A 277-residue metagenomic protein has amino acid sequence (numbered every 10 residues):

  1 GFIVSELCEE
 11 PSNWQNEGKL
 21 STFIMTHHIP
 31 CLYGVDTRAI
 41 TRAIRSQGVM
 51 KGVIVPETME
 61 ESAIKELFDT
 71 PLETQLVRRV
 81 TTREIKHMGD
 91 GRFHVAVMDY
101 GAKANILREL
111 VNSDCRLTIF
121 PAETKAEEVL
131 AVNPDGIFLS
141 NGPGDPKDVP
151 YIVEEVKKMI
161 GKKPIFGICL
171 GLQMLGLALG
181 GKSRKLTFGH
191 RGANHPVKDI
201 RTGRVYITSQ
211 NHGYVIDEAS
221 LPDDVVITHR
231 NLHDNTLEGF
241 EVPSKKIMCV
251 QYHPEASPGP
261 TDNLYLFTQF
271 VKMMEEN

Functional and structural regions predicted by a protein language model:
G1-E127, A131-V132, P146, S257 (+1 more regions): RNA-binding accessory domains that recognize and position tRNA/RNA substrates
P30-C31, L117, I165, S183 (+1 more regions): Hydrophobic beta-strand scaffold residues
R92-A96, R116, P164, I207 (+1 more regions): Residues that mark the start of a beta-strand
F120, L186, R230, F240 (+1 more regions): Hydrophobic residues at beta-strand termini and immediately following loops that shape nucleotide-binding pockets
D135-G136, N141-Q210, V215, G259-M274: Cysteine-nucleophile active-site neighborhood
G203-K245: Catalytic beta-strand/loop cores that center a nucleophilic Ser/Cys/Thr and support acyl-enzyme chemistry
G239-N277: A glycine-centered loop/beta-turn motif at secondary-structure junctions
